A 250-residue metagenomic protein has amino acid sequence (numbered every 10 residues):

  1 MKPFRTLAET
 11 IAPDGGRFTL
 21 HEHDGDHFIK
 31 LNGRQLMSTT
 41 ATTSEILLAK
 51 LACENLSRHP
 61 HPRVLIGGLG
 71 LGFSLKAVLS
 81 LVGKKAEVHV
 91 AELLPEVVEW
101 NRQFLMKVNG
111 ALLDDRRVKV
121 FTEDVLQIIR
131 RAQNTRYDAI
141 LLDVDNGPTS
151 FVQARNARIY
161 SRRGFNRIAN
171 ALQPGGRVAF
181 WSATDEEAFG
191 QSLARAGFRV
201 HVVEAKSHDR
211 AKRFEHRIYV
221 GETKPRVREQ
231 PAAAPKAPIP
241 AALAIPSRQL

Functional and structural regions predicted by a protein language model:
M1-D24, F28-L31, M37, K50 (+3 more regions): SAM/dcSAM-binding transferase cores
G33-R34, A157: Generic secondary-structure boundary/loop-capping signal
R34-Q35, E92: Peripheral, non-catalytic segments that deliver or gate enzyme domains
L36-T42: Short amphipathic beta-strand/extended segments with alternating polar/hydrophobic composition
T42-L172, F180-W181, Q191, A196-H201 (+3 more regions): The AdoMet/dcAdoMet-binding core of the Class I SAM-like
A183-D185: Active-site beta-loop-alpha junctions enriched in small/polar residues
